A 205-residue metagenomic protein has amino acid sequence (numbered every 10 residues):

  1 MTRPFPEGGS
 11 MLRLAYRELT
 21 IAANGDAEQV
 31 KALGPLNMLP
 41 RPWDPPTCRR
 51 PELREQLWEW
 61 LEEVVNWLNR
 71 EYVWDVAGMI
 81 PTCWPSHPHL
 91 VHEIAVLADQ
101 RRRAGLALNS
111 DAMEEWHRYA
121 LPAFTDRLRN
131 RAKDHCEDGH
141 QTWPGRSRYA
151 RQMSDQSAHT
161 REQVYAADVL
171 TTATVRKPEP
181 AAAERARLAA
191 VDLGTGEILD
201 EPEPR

Functional and structural regions predicted by a protein language model:
M1-E55, V164-R205: The feature captures two recurrent sequence modes
A15-E18, W60-W67, E93: Charge-rich, solvent-exposed alpha-helical interaction surfaces
G34-P45, W67, E71-P81: Residue-level signal for well-ordered alpha-helical segments
R49-E71: Alpha-helical segments in soluble extracytoplasmic regions
E62, R70-G145: Core of folded catalytic or high-affinity ligand/protein-binding domains in predominantly eukaryotic proteins
E114-A190: Polybasic, proline/glycine-rich intrinsically disordered low-complexity segments
